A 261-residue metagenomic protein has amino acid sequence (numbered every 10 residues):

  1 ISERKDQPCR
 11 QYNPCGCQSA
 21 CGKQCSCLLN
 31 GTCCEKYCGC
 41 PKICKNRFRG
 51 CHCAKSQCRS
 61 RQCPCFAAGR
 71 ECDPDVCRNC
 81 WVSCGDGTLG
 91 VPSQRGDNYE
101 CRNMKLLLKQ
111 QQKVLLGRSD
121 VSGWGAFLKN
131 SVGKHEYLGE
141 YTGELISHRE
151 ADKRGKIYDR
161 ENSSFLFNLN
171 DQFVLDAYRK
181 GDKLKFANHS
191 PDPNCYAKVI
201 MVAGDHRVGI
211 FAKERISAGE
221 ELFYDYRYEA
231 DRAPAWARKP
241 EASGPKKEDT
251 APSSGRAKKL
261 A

Functional and structural regions predicted by a protein language model:
I1-L116, S122, G133, Y141 (+1 more regions): Extended low-complexity, polyampholyte segments enriched in Ser/Thr/Pro and acidic residues
G22, P41, K45, C58 (+12 more regions): Conserved beta-strand elements of beta-rich interaction domains across eukaryotes, especially beta-propellers
Q24, Q62, S122, L128 (+3 more regions): Short, conserved secondary-structure segments in the cores of folded domains
Y37, F48, F66, F127 (+5 more regions): Phenylalanine-focused residue identity feature
C40, S60, C72-D73, S83-Q94 (+3 more regions): C-terminal SET catalytic tail plus cysteine-rich post-SET Zn-binding segment of SAM-dependent SET-domain
E100-V199, A242, K247-D249, G255-L260: Catalytic cores of histone-lysine modification enzymes
